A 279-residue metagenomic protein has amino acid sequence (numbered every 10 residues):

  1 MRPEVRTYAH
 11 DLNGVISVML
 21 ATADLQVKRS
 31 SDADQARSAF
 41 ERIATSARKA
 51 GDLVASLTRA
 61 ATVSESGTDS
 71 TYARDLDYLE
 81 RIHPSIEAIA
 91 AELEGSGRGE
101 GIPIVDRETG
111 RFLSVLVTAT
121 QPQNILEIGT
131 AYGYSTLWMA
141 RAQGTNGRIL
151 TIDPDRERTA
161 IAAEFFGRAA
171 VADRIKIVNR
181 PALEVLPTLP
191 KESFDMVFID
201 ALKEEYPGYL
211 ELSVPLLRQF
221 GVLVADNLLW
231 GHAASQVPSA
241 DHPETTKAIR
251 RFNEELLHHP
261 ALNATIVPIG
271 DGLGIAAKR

Functional and structural regions predicted by a protein language model:
P3-G14: Conserved phosphoacceptor histidine of two-component systems
E4, D32, A39-F40: DHp/HisKA histidine-phosphotransfer helix
V15-V18, T22, S46, L53 (+2 more regions): Amphipathic, well-ordered alpha-helical segments in soluble domains
V18-D32: Conserved C-terminal segment of the DHp
S30-S31, R48, P84: Residues in soluble alpha-helical coiled-coils and helical-bundle/repeat scaffolds
R37-G67: Conserved DHp (HisKA) dimerization/phosphotransfer helix of two-component histidine kinases, i.e., the long coiled-coil
T68-M196, K203-V224, L228-R279: A short alpha-helical cap/connector motif
